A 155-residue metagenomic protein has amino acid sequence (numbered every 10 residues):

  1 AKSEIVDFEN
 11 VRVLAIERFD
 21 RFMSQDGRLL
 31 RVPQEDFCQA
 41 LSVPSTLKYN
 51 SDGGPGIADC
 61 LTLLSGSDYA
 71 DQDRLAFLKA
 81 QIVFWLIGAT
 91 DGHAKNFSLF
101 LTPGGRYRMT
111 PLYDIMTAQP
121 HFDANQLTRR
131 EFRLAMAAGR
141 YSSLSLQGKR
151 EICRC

Functional and structural regions predicted by a protein language model:
A1-A94, S98-C155: Anionic ligand-binding catalytic core segments
